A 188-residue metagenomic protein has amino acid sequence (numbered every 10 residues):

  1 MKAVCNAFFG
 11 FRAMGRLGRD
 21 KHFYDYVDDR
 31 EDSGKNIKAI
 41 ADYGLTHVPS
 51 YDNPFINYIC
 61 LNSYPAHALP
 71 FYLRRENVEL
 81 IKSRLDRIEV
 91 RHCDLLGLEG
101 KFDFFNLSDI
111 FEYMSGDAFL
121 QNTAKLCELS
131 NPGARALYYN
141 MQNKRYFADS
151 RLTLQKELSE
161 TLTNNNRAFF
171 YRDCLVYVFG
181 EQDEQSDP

Functional and structural regions predicted by a protein language model:
M1-I81: Class I S-adenosyl-L-methionine-dependent methyltransferase module
R87-C93: Conserved SAM-binding strand-loop segment of SAM-dependent methyltransferases
C93-N106: A short acidic, Gly/Pro-enriched loop at the edge of an enzyme's catalytic core that lines a small-molecule cofactor
K101, M114-F119: Active-site-adjacent loop/helix micro-motif of nuclease/hydrolase catalytic cores
S108-F111: Residues lining the SAM
F119-P132: A short glycine-rich, Lys/Arg-flanked "PGG" loop and its adjoining helix->strand segment in the class I
P132-K144: Conserved beta-strand signature within the Rossmann-like core of class I S-adenosyl-L-methionine
L158-P188: Core SAM-dependent methyltransferase catalytic element
